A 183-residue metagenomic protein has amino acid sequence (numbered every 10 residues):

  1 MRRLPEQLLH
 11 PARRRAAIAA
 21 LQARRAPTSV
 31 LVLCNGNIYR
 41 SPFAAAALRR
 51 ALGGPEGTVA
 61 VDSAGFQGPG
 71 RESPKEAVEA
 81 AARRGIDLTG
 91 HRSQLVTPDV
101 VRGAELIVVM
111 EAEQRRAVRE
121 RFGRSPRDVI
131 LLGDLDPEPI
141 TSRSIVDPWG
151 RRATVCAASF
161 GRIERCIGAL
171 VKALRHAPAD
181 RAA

Functional and structural regions predicted by a protein language model:
M1-A16, R116-A183: Phosphate-binding/catalytic loops
P5-G103, A173-A182: Conserved active-site segments centered on acidic
V32, V109-M110: Short beta-strand scaffold positions
G36, R92, Q114, L135-D136: Short, flexible active-site-adjacent loop segments at beta-strand->alpha-helix junctions, enriched in small/polar
S41, M110-E111: Replace "coordinates the UDP/GDP/TDP-sugar" with "coordinates nucleotide-activated sugar donors
Q67, M110, L132: Conserved residues at the C-terminal ends of beta-strands
